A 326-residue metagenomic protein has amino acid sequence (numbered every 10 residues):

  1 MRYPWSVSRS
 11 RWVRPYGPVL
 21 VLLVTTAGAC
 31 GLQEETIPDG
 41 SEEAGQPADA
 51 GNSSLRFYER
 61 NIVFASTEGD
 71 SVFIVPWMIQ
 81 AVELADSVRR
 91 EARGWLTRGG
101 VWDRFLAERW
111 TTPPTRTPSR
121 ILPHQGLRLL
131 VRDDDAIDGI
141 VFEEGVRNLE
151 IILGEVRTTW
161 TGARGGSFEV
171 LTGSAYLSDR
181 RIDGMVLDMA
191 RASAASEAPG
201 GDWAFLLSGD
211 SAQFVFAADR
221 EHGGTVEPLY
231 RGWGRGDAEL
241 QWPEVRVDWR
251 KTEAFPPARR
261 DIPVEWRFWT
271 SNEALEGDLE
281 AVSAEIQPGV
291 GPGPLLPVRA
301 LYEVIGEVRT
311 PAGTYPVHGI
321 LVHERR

Functional and structural regions predicted by a protein language model:
M1, L22, E239-W242: Charged interaction patches that mediate protein-protein contacts
M1-V13: N-terminal secretory signal peptides that target proteins for export/translocation
R14-L23: Sec-dependent N-terminal signal peptides
L22-T25, G306: N-terminal hydrophobic or amphipathic segments with adjacent small-residue motifs that include Sec signal peptides
A27-A29: C-terminal motif of bacterial Sec signal peptides marking the signal peptidase cleavage site
G31-R326: Structured soluble/peripheral alpha/beta segments that form catalytic or ligand/cofactor-binding pockets
